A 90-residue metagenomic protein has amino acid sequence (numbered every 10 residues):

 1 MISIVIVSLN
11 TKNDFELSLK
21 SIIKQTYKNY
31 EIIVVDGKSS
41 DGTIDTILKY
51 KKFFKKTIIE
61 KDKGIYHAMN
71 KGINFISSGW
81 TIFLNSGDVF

Functional and structural regions predicted by a protein language model:
M1-K24: N-proximal low-complexity "stem/linker" segments adjacent to membrane-targeting elements
N13-E16, D41-K49: Acidic helix N-cap motif at the loop->helix transition within catalytic regions of sugar-transfer enzymes
T26-Y27, K51-F54: Short helix-capping segments at alpha-helix termini
K28, D36-D45, N85: A conserved acidic beta->alpha catalytic loop
Y30-K38, I58-K61: Short beta-strand/loop segment that forms part of the nucleotide-sugar
I59-I76: Glycine-rich, basic loop-to-helix element that forms the pyrophosphate-binding segment of sugar-nucleotide handling
K63, G87-F90: Acidic metal-phosphate-binding loop of nucleotide-sugar-dependent transferases
T81: Short aromatic/hydrophobic "clamp" motif used to bind/position activated sugar donors
